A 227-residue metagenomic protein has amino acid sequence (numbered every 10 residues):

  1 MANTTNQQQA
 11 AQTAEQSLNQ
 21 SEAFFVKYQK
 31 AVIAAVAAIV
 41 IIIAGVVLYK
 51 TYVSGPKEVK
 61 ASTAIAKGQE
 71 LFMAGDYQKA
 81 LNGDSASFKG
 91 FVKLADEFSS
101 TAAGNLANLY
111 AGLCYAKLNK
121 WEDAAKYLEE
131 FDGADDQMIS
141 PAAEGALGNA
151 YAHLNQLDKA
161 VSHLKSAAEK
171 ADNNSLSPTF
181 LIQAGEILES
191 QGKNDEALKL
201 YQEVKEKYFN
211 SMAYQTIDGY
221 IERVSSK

Functional and structural regions predicted by a protein language model:
M1-A38: N-terminal positive-inside, membrane-proximal cytosolic segments immediately preceding the first
G55, A95-G104, L118, G133-S140 (+2 more regions): Short solvent-exposed coil/turn linkers within tandem alpha-helical repeat scaffolds
Y77-Q78, D84, W121, L157 (+1 more regions): TPR-repeat structural position
